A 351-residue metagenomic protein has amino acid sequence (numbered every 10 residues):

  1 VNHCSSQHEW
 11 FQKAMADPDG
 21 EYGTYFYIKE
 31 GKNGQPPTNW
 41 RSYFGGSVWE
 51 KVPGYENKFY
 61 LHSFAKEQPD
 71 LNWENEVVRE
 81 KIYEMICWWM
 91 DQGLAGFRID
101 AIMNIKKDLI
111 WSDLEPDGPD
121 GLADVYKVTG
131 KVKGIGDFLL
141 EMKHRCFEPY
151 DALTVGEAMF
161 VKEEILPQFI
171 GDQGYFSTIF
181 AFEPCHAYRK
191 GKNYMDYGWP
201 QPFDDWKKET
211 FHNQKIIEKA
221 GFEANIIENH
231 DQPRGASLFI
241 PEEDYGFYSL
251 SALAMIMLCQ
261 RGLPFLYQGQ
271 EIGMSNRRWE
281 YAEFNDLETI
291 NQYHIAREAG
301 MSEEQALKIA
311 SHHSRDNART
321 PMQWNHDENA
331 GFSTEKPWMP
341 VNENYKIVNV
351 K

Functional and structural regions predicted by a protein language model:
V1-C87, D91, N104-E164, F169-G171 (+1 more regions): Acidic/aromatic-lined carbohydrate-recognition and catalytic surfaces of CAZymes acting on diverse glycans
S6-N39, L139, K143-P321, H326-N329: Conserved alpha/beta catalytic core and glycan-binding cleft of carbohydrate-active enzymes
F59-E74, G121-A123, D231-I240, V341-V350: Short glycine/proline-rich turn/loop motifs
L94: Short phosphate-binding/catalytic loops that engage adenosine nucleotides
F97-I99: Hydrophobic residues within beta-strands of alpha/beta enzymes
N317-R319, Q323-V350: C-terminal catalytic domain of photolyase/cryptochrome flavoproteins, centering on the FAD-binding pocket
